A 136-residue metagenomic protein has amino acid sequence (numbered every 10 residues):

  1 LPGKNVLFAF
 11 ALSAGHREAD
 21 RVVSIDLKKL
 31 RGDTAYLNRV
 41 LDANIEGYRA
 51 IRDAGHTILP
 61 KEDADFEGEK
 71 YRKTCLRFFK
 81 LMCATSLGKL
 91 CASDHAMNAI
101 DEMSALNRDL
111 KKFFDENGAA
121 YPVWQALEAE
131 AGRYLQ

Functional and structural regions predicted by a protein language model:
P2-R31, Y36-Y48: Active-site-proximal catalytic alpha-helix in oxidoreductases
L37-Q136: NAD(P)-dependent Rossmann-like dehydrogenase/reductase catalytic/cofactor-binding core
